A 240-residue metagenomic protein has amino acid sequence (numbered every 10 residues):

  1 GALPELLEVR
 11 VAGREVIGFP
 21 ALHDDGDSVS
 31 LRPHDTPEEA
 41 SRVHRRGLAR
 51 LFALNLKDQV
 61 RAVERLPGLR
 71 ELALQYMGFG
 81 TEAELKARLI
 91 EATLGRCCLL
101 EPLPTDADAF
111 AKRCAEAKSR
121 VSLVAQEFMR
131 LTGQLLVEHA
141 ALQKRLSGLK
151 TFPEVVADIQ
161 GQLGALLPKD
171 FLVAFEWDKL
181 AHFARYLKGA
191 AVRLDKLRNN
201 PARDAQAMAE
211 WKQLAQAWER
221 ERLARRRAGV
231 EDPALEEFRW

Functional and structural regions predicted by a protein language model:
G1-W240: A positional "C-terminalness" feature that preferentially activates on distal terminal regions of long, nucleic
